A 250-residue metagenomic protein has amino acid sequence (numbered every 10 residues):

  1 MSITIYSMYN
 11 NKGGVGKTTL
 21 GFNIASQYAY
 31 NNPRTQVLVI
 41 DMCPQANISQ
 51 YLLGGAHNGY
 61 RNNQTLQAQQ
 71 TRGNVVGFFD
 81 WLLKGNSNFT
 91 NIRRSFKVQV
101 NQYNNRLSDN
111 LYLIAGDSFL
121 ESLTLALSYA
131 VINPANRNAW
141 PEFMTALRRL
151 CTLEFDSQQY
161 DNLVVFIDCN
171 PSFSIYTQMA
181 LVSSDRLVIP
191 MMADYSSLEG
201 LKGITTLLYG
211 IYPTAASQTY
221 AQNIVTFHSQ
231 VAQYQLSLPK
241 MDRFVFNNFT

Functional and structural regions predicted by a protein language model:
M1-T250: P-loop NTP-binding core
